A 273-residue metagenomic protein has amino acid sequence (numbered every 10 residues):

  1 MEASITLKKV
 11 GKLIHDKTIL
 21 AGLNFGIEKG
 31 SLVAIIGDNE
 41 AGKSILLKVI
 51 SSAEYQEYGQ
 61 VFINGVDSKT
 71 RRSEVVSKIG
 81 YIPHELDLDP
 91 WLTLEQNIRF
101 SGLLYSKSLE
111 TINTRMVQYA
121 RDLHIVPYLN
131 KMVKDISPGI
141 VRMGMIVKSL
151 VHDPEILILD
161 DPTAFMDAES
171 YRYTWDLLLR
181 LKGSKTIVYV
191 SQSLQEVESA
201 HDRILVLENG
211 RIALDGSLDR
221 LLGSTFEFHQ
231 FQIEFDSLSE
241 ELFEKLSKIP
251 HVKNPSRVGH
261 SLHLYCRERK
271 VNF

Functional and structural regions predicted by a protein language model:
I5, L20-G22, V76: Conserved structural motif at the start of ABC-family nucleotide-binding domains
I36-D38: The feature captures the beta-strand-to-loop junction immediately N-terminal to the Walker
S51: Helix-to-loop junction immediately C-terminal to a conserved catalytic motif
G59-D67, E74-V75: Conserved ABC transporter NBD signature motif
R99, L103, E110-Y128: Conserved ABC ATPase "signature" region
L157-D161, M166: Catalytic Walker B motif of ABC-type/P-loop ATPase nucleotide-binding domains
D176-Y265: ABC transporter nucleotide-binding domain
